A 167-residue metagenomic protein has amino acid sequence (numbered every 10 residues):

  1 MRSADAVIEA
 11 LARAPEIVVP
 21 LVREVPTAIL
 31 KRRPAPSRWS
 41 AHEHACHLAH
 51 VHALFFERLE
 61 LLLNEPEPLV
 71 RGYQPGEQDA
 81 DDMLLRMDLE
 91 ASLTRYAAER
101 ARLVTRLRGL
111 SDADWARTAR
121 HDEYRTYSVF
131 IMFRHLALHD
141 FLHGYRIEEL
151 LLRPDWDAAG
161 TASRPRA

Functional and structural regions predicted by a protein language model:
M1-A4, D82-L89, R125-V129: A short, mixed-charge helix-start or loop-turn motif at secondary-structure junctions
M1-T27, H50-E57, L61, R134-L138: Alpha-helical bundle segments that constitute or directly flank the non-heme di-iron/ferroxidase center
S3, P20, S37-S40, S92 (+3 more regions): Generic serine detector
A6-E9, P20-E24, P66-L69, D81-L84 (+1 more regions): Short acidic/polar alpha-helix capping motifs at helix-coil junctions
A10-P15, L21, D79-R117, M132-L136: Acidic/histidine-rich alpha-helical segments that form the ligand environment of transition-metal centers
P26, L63, R108-S111, L151: A structural signal for long alpha-helical coiled-coils and helix-turn connectors that form the cytosolic signaling
K31-Q78, V104, A116-A167: Short, contiguous alpha-helical
